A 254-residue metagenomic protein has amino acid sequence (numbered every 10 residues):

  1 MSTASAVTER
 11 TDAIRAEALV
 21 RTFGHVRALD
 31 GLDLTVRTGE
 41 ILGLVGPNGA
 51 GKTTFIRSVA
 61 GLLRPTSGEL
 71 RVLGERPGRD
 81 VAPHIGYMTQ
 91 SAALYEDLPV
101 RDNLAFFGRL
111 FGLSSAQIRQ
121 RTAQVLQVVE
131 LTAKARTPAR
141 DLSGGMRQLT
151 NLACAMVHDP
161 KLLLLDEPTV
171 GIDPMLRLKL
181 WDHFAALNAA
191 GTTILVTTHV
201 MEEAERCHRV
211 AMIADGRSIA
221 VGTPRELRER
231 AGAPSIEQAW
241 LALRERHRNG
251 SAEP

Functional and structural regions predicted by a protein language model:
A60: Helix-to-loop junction immediately C-terminal to a conserved catalytic motif
G68-P83: Conserved ABC transporter NBD signature motif
D97, P138-L142: Conserved ABC ATPase signature
A105, R109, A116-K134: Conserved ABC ATPase "signature" region
L163-E167: Catalytic Walker B motif of ABC-type/P-loop ATPase nucleotide-binding domains
V221-G222: ABC ATPase "signature
